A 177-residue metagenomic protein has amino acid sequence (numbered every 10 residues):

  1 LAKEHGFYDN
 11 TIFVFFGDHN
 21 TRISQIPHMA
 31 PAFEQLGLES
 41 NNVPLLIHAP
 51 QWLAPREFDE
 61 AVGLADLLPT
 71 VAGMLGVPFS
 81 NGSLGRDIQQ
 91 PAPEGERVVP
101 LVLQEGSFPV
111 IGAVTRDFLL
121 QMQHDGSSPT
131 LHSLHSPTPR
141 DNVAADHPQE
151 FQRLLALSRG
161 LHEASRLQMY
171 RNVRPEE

Functional and structural regions predicted by a protein language model:
L1-E177: Solvent-exposed soluble domains appended to multi-pass membrane proteins
